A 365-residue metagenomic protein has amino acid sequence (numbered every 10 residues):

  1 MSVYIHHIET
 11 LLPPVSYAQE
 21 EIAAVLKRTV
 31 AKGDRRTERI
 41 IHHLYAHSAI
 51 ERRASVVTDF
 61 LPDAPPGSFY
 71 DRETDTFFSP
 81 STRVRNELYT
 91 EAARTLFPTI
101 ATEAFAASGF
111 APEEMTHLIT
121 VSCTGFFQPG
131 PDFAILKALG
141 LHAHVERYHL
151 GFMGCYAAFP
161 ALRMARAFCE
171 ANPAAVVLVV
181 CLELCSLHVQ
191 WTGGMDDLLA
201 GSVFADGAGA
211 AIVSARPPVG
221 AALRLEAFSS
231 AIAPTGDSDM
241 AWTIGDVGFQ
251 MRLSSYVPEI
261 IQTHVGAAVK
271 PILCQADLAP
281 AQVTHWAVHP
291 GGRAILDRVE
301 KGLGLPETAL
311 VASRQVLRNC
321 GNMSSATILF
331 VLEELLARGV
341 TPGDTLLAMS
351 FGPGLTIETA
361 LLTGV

Functional and structural regions predicted by a protein language model:
M1-L88, V176, C185, W191-T263 (+3 more regions): Condensing-enzyme catalytic core mediating Claisen C-C bond formation in acyl metabolism
M1-S2, P112-T116, A143-E146, A171-V177 (+5 more regions): Short coil/turn connectors at secondary-structure junctions
I5, L44, S48-G140, P280-L296: Conserved beta-ketoacyl condensing-enzyme motif
A46-I50, A92-S108, A208, I260-Q275 (+1 more regions): Short, well-ordered amphipathic alpha-helical segments that serve as non-catalytic structural scaffolds within diverse
V84-Y89, T120, R147-G151, D196-L198 (+2 more regions): A short glycine/serine-rich beta->alpha loop
P98, F105, C123-G125, K137 (+5 more regions): Claisen-condensing/thiolase-fold acyl-transfer catalytic domains that form or cleave C-C bonds in fatty acid
F127-L141, V179-Q190, D237-W242, L296-L310: Acidic-glycine-rich active-site phosphate/pyrophosphate-binding loop
